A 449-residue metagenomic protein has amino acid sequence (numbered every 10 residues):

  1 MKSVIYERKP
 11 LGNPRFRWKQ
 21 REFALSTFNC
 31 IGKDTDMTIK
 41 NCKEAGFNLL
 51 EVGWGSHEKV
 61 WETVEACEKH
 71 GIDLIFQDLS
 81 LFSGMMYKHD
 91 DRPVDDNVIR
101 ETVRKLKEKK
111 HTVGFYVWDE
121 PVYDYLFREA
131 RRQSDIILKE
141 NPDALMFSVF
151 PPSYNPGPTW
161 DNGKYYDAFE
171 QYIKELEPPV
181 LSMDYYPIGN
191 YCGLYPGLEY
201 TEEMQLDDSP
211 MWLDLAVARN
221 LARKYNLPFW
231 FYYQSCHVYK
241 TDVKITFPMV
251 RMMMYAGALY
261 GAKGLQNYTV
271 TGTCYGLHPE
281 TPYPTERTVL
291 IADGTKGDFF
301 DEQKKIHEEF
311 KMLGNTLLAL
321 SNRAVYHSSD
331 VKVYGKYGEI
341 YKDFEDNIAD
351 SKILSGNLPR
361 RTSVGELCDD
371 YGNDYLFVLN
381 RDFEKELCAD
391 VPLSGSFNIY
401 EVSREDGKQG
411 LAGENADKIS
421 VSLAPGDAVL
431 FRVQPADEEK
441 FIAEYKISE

Functional and structural regions predicted by a protein language model:
M1-F397, E401-I442, E449: Glycan-processing catalytic domains of CAZymes
